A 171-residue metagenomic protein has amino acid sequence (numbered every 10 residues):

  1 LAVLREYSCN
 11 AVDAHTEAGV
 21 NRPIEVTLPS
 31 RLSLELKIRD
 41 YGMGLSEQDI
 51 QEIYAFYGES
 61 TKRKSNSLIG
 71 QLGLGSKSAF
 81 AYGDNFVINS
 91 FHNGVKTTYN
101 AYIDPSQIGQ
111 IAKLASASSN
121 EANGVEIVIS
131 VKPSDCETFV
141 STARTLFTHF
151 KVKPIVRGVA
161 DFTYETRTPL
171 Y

Functional and structural regions predicted by a protein language model:
L1, S46-Q51, I88-H92: A broad, low-specificity signal for short, low-complexity segments enriched in glycine/proline and polar/charged
L1-E25, G75-Y82: Conserved ATP-binding N-box helix of the HATPase_c
L4, S46, F139: Hydrophobic (often cysteine-bearing) scaffold residues that line and stabilize catalytic clefts of nucleotide/cofactor
Y7, D49-F56, A81-Y82, T142-L146: Alpha-helical scaffold elements adjacent to nucleotide-binding pockets in ATP/GTP-utilizing enzyme cores
S8, V12, L32-K37, N85 (+1 more regions): Solvent-exposed, well-ordered amphipathic alpha-helical segments that flank/support binding or catalytic loops
V12-S65, Y99, P105-Q107: Conserved beta-strand-loop-beta-strand hairpin that lines the nucleotide-binding pocket of ATP/GTP-utilizing enzymes
S65-P169: GHKL-type ATPase core
